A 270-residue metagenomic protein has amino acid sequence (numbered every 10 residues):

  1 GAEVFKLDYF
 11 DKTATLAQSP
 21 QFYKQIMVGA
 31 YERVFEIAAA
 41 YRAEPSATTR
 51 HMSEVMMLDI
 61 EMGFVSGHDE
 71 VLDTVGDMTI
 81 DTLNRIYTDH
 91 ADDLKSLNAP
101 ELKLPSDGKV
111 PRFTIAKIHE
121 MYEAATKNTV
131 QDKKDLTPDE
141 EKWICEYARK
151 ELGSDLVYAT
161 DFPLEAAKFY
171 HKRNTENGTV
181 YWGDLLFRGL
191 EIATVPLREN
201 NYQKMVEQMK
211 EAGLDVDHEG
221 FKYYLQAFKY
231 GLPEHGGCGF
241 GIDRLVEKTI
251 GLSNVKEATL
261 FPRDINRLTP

Functional and structural regions predicted by a protein language model:
G1-M57, E61-V65, E247: Class II aminoacyl-tRNA synthetase-like tRNA-binding/catalytic domains
G1-V4, D77-R188, E211-P233: Metal-assisted phosphate- and nucleotidyl-transfer catalytic regions
D11, E32-V34, V55-M57, G153-L156 (+5 more regions): Active-site lining segments that contact anionic ligands and/or coordinate catalytic metals
L16, A30, I60, I118 (+3 more regions): A residue-level signal for conserved active-site and pocket-lining positions in enzyme catalytic cores
M27-V28, A47-R50, D69-L72, F169-K172 (+2 more regions): Short conserved micro-motifs at the rims of enzyme active sites and ligand-binding pockets
Y31, F35, S66-T88: His/Asp/Glu-rich mid-to-C-terminal helical/loop segments that flank catalytic regions of hydrolases
D59-E70, G189-I192: A generic structural motif
P196-L197, Y202-P270: Active-site pocket scaffolds in enzymes
